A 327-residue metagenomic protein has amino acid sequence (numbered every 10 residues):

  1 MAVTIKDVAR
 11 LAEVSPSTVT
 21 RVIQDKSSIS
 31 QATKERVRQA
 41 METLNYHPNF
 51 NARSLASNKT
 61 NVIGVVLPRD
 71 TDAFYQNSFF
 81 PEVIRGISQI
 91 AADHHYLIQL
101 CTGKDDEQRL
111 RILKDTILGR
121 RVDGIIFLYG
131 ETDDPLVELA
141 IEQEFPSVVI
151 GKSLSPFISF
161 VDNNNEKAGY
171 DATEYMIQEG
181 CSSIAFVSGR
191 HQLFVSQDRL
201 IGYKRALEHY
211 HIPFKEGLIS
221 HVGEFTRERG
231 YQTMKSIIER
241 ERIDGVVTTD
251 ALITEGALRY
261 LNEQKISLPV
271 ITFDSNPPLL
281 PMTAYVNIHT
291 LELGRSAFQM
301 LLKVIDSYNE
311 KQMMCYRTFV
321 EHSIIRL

Functional and structural regions predicted by a protein language model:
M1-N61: N-terminal helix-turn-helix DNA-binding module of bacterial transcription factors
S15, N61, D123, S182-S183 (+1 more regions): Short acidic/polar active-site loop segments enriched in Thr and Asp
A40, G86-I90, L139, D198-Y210 (+2 more regions): Alpha-helical structural signal in soluble globular domains
V62, D70-E174, I237-R242: Alpha-helical recognition/docking segments in bacterial nutrient-uptake and carbohydrate-utilization systems
R69-E82, L100-Q108, V161-D171, V187-E208 (+6 more regions): Hinge/beta->alpha junction and helix N-cap segments in small-molecule ligand-binding domains
K235, R240-L327: Flexible loop/turn connectors
